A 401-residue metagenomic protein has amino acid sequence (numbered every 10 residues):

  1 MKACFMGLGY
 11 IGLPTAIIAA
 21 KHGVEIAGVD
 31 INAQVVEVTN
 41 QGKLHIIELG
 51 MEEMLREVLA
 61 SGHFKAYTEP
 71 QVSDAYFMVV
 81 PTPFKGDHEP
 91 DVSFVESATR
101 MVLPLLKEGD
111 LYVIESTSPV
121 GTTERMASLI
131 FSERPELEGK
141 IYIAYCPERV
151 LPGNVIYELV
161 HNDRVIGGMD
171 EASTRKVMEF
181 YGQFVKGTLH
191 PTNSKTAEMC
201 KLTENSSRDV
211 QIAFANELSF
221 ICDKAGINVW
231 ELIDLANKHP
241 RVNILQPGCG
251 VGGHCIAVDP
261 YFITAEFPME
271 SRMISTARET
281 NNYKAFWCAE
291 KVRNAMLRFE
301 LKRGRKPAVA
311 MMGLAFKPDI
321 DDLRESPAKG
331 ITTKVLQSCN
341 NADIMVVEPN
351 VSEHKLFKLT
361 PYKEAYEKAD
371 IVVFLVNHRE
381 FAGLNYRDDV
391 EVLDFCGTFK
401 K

Functional and structural regions predicted by a protein language model:
M1-K401: Structural/interface elements that position substrates and couple domains in central-metabolism enzymes
